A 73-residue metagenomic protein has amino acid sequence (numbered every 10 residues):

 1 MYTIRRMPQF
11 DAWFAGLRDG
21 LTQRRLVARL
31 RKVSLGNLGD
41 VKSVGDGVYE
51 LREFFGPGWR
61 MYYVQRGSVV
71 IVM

Functional and structural regions predicted by a protein language model:
M1-G58, R66-I71: Basic, Lys/Arg-enriched alpha-helical interface segments
